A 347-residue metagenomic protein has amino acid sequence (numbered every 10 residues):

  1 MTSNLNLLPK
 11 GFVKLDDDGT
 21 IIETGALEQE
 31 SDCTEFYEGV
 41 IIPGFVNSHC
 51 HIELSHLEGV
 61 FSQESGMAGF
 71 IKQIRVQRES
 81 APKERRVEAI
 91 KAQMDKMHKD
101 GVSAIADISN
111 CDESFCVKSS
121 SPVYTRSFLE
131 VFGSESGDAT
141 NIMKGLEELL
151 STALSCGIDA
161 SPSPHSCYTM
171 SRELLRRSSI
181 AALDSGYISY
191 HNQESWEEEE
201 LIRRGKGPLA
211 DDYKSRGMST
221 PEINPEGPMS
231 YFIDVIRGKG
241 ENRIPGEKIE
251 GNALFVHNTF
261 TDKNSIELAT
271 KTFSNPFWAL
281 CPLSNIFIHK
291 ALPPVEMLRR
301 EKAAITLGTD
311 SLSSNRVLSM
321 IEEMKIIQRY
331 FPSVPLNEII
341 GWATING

Functional and structural regions predicted by a protein language model:
M1-E30: N-terminal metal-binding scaffold of metallo-dependent hydrolase/deaminase domains
D17, E28-G69, K91, K99: Replace "His-x-His-based motif
G44-S48, I105-A106, T125-L129, A160-P164 (+4 more regions): Hydrophobic faces of well-ordered beta-strands that scaffold small-molecule active sites in alpha/beta enzyme cores
H56-E88, R126-L129, W196-E250, T272 (+1 more regions): Active-site gating loops and adjacent loop-to-helix segments of metal-dependent hydrolytic enzymes
A81-S161, H165-L183: Active-site loop-helix segments enriched in His/Asp/Glu that coordinate and activate a nucleophilic water at divalent
E88-M97, F277, C281-I288, Y330-G347: C-terminal helical cap
S121-T125, A181-Y187, K248-G251, L268-A279 (+1 more regions): Glycine-enriched alpha-helix->loop->beta-strand junction motifs that scaffold or abut catalytic
A291-G347: His/Asp/Glu-enriched, well-ordered alpha-helical/loop segment that forms or immediately abuts the divalent-metal
